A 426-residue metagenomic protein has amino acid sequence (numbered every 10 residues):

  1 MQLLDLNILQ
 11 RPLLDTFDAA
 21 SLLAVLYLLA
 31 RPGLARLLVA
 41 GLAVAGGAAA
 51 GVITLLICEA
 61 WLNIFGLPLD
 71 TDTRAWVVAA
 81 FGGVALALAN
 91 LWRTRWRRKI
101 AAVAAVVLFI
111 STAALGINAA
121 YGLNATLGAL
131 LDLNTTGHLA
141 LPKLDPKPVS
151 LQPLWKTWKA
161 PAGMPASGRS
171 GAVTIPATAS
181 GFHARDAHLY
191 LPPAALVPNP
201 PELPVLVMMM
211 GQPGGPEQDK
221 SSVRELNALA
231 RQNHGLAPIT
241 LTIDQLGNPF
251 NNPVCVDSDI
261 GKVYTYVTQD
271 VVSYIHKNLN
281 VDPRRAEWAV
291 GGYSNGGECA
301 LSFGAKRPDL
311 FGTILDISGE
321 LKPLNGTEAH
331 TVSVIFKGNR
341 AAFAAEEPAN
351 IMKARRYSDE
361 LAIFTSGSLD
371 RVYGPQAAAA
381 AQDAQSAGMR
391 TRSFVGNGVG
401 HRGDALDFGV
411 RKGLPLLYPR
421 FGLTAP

Functional and structural regions predicted by a protein language model:
M1-P426: Non-catalytic cap/lid and distal C-terminal segments of serine-dependent acyl enzymes
